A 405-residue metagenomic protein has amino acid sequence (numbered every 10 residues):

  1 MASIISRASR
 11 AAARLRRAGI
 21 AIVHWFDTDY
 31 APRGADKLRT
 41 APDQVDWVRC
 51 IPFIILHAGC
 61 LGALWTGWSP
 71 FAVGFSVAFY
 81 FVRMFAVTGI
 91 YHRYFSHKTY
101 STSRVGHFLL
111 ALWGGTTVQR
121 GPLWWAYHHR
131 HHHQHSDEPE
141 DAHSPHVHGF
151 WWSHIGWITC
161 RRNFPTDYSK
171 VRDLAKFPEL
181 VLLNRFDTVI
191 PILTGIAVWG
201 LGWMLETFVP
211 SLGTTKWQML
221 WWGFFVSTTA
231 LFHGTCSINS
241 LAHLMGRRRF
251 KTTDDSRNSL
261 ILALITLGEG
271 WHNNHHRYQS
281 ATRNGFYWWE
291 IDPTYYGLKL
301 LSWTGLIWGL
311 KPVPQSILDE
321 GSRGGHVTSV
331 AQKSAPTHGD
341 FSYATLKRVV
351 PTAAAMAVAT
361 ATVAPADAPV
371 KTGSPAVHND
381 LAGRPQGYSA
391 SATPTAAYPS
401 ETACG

Functional and structural regions predicted by a protein language model:
M1-C236, A281-G405: Non-catalytic, topology-defining segments of multipass membrane proteins
P145, W152, A242, L264-T266: Short glycine- and Lys/Arg-enriched binding-loop motifs that mark or flank ligand-binding interfaces
L174-E179, R247-W271, R277-Y278: Active-site-proximal inter-transmembrane loops
L231-R249: C-terminal accessory segments of proteins
